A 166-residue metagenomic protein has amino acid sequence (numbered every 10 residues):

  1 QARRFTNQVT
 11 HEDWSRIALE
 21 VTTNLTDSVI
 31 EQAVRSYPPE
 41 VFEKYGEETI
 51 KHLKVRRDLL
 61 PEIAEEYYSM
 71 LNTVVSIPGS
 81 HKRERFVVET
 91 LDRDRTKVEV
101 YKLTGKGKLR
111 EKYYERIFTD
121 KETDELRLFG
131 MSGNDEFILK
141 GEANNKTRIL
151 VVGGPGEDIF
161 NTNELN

Functional and structural regions predicted by a protein language model:
Q1-E115, K121-R127, G133, L139-N166: C-terminal catalytic region of ATP-dependent kinase domains
